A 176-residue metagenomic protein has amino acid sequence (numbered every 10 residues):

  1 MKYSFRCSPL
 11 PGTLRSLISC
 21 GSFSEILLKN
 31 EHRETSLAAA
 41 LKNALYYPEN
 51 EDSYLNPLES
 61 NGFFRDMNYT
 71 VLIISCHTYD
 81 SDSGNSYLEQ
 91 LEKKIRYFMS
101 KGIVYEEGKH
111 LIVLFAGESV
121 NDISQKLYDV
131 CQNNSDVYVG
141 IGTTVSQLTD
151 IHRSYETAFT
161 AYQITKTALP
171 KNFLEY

Functional and structural regions predicted by a protein language model:
M1-Y176: Hydrophobic, helix-rich cores of sensory/ligand-binding and other regulatory modules that couple small-molecule
